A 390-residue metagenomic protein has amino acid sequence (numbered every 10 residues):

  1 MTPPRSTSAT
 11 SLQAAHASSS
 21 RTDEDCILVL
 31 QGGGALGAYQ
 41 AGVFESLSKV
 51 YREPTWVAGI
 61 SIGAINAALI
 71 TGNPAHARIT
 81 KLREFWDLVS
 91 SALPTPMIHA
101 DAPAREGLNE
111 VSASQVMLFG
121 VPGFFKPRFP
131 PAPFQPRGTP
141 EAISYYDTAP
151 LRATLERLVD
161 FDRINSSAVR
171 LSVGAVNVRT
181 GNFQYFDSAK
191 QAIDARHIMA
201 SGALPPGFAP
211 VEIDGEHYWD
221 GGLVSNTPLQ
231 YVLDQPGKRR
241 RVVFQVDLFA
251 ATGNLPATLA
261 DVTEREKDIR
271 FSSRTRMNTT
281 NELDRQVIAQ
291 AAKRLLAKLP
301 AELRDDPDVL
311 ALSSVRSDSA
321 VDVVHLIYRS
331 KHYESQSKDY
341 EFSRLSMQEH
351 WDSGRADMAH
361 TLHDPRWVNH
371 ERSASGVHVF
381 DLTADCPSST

Functional and structural regions predicted by a protein language model:
M1-C26, V169, V176-R179: Small-residue-rich anion-binding loops in enzyme active sites
T10, H16, R21-V29, G34-I143 (+7 more regions): Patatin-like phospholipase
D23-D25, P54, A168-R170, R239-R240: A general structural motif
E53-W56, E216, V321: Short active-site oxyanion
A58, G174, V242-V246, D322-L326: Hydrophobic/aromatic beta-strand patches that form the interior of the parallel beta-sheet core in alpha/beta enzyme
A132-K238, Q245, T252, A257-V262: Active-site gating loop/helix substructures
Q135, A142, P150, L155 (+1 more regions): C-terminal helical/tail subdomains of lipid-metabolizing enzymes
A257-L299: Acidic, Ser/Thr-rich peripheral helices and adjacent loops at domain boundaries
